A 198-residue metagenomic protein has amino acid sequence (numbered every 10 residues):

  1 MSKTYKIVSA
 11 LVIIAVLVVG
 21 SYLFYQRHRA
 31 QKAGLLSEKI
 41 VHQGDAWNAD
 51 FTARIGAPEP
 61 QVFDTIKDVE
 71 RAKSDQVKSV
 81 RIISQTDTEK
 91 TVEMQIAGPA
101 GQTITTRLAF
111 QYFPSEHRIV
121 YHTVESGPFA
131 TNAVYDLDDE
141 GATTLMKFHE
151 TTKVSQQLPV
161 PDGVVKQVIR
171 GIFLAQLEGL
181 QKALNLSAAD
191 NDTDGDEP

Functional and structural regions predicted by a protein language model:
K3-I7, L17-D87: Hydrophobic ligand-binding cavity/cleft-lining segments
T4, I96, T123-A175: Beta-strand/loop substructures that line and gate deep hydrophobic ligand-binding cavities in soluble
A33-E38, E178-P198: Short, highly charged C-terminal tails/helix-capping segments
F51-A53, V80, T105-Y112, T123 (+1 more regions): Hydrophobic/aromatic beta-strand elements that line small-molecule binding cavities or substrate pockets in beta-rich
G56-P60, S84-T88, Q111-R118, D136-L145: A short, structured loop/turn motif at beta-sheet edges
Q61-I66, A72, V92, F110 (+3 more regions): Hydrophobic pocket/interface hotspot
T65-D75, E140, G179, A183-S187: Structured segments of extracytoplasmic/periplasmic soluble domains in secreted or envelope-associated proteins
R81-F110: Mid-chain, structured segments of secreted extracytoplasmic proteins
